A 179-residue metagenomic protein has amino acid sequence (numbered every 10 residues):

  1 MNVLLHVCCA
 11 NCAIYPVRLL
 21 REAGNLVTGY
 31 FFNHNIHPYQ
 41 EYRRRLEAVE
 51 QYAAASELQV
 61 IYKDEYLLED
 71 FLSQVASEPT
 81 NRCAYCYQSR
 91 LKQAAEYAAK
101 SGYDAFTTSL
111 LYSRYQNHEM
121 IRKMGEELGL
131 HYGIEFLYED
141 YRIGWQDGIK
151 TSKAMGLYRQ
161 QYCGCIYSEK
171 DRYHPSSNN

Functional and structural regions predicted by a protein language model:
M1-N179: Nucleotide-activated chemistry modules centered on ATP-dependent adenylation/adenylyltransferase
